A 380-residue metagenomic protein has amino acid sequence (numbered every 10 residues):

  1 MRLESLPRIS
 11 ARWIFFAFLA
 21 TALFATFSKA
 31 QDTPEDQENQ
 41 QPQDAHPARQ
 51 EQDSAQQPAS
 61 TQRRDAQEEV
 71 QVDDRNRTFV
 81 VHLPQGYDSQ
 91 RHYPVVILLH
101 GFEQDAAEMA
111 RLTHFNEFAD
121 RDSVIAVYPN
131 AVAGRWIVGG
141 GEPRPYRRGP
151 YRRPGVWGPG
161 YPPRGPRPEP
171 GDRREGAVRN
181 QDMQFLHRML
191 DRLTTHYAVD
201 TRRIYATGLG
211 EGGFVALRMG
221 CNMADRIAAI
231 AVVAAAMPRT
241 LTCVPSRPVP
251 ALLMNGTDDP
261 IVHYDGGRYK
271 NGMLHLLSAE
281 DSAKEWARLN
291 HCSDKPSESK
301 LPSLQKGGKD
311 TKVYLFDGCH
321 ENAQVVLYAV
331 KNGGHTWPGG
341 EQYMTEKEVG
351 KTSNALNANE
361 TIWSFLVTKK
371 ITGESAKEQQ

Functional and structural regions predicted by a protein language model:
L3-F15: Bacterial N-terminal signal peptides that target proteins for export
L6, L23, F27-V95, A107-I125 (+12 more regions): A domain-start/cap signature at the N-terminus of enzymes
W13-A25: Bacterial N-terminal signal peptides
Y93, G101-Q104, G333-G334: Active-site glycine-rich loops that stabilize anionic/oxyanionic intermediates across multiple enzyme folds
L98-G101, Y128, A329: Structural cue for short, hydrophobic secondary-structure segments
D122-G134: Conserved alpha/beta-hydrolase
Q184-R202: Conserved acidic catalytic loop of the alpha/beta-hydrolase fold
L253-N255, D259: Short beta-strand/loop motif that positions the catalytic acidic residue of the alpha/beta-hydrolase fold
